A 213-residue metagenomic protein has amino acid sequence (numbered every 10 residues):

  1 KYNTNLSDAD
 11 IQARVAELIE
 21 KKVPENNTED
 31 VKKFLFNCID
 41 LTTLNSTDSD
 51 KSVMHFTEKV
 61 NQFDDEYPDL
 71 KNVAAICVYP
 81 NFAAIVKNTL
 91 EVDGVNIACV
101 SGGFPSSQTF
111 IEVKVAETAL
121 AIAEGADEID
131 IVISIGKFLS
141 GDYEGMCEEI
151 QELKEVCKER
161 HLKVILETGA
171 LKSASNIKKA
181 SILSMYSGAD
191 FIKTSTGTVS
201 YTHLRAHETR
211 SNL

Functional and structural regions predicted by a protein language model:
K1-L35: Charged, compositionally biased N-terminal leader segments and the immediate start of the first structured element
N37-I39, A74-V78, I97-V100, I129-I131 (+2 more regions): Hydrophobic faces of well-ordered beta-strands that scaffold small-molecule active sites in alpha/beta enzyme cores
L41-S49, V100-V113, L139, I165-N176: Active-site mouth loops of central-metabolism enzymes
L44-T47, Y67-C77, I85, I131-E144 (+1 more regions): Glycine-rich, proline-tolerant flexible connector loops at the mouths of alpha/beta enzymes
N72-E124: Active-site cofactor/substrate anionic-group-binding motifs, chiefly glycine- and Lys/Arg-rich phosphate-binding loops
E128-S181: Conserved anion-binding
T202-T209: Conserved small/polar residues in nucleotide/adenosyl-binding loops
